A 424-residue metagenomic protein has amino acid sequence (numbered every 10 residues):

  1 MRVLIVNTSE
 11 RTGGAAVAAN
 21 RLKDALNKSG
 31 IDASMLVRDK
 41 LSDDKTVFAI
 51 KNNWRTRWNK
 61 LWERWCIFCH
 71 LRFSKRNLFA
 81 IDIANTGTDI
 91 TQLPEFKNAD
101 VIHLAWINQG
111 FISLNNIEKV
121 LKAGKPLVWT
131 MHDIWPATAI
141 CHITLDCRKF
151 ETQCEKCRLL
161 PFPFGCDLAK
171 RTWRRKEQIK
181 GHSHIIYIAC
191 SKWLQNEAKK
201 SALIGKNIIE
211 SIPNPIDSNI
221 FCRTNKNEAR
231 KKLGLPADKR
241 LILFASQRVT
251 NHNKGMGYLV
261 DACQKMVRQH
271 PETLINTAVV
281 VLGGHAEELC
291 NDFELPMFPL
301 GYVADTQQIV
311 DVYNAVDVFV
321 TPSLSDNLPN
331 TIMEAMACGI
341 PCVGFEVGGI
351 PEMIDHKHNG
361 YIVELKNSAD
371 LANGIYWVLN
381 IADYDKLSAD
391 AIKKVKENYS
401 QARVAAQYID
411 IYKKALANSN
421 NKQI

Functional and structural regions predicted by a protein language model:
T138-H142, P163-I208, I216-I220, K226: A short, active-site helix/loop in glycosyltransferases that binds the activated sugar's phosphate group
P236-K254, V260-C263: Conserved donor-binding/catalytic core segment of Leloir-type glycosyltransferases
H270-N276, G283-V310: Nucleotide-activated donor-binding/catalytic signature segment of Leloir-type glycosyltransferases, i.e., the conserved
D311-V316: Short alpha-helical donor nucleotide-sugar binding micro-motif in glycosyltransferases
L324: Aromatic "clamp/platform" in nucleotide-sugar-dependent glycosyltransferases that forms part of the donor/acceptor
P341-G344: Short hydrophobic beta-strand element within catalytic cores of glycosyltransferases and related nucleotide-activated
H356-K357, Y361-S368, W377-A382: Conserved acidic donor-binding segment of nucleotide-sugar-dependent glycosyltransferases
D370, D383-N398, V404-D410: A short, well-ordered alpha-helix in the C-terminal region of glycosyltransferases
